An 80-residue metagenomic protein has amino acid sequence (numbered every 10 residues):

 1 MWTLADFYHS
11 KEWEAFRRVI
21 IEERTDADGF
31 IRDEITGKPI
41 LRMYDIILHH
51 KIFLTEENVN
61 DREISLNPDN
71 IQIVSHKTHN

Functional and structural regions predicted by a protein language model:
M1-A15, R42-N58: Short, charged low-complexity linear segments at domain edges
E14-H49: Short cysteine-rich loop/turn motifs with clustered Cys
I52-N70: Short linker/helix segments within small regulatory modules
P68-N80: Short Cys/His-centered divalent metal-binding micro-motifs
